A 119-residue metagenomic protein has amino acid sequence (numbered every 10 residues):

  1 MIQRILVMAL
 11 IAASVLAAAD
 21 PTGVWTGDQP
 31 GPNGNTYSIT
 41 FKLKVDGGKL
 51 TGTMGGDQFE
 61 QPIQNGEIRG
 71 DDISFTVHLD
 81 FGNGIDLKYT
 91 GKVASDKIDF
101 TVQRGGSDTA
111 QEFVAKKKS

Functional and structural regions predicted by a protein language model:
M1-I2: N-terminal secretory signal peptides that target proteins for export/translocation
I5-A13: Sec-dependent N-terminal signal peptides
V15-A17: C-terminal segment of classical bacterial N-terminal signal peptides
A19-S119: Central antiparallel beta-sheet cores of small beta-barrel/beta-sandwich binding domains
